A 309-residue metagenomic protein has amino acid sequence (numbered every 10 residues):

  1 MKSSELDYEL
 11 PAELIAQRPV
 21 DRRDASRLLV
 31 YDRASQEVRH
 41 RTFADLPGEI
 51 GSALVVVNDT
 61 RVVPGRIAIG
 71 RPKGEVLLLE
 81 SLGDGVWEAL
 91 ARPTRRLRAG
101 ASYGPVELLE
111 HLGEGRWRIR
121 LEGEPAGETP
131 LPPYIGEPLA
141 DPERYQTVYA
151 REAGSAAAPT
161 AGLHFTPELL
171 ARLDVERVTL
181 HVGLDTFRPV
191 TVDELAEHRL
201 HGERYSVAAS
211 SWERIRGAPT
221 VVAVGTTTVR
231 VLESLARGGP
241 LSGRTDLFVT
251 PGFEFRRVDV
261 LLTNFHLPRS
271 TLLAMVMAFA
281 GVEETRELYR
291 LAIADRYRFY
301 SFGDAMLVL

Functional and structural regions predicted by a protein language model:
M1-L309: Surface-exposed, charge/polar-rich loops and edge strands
